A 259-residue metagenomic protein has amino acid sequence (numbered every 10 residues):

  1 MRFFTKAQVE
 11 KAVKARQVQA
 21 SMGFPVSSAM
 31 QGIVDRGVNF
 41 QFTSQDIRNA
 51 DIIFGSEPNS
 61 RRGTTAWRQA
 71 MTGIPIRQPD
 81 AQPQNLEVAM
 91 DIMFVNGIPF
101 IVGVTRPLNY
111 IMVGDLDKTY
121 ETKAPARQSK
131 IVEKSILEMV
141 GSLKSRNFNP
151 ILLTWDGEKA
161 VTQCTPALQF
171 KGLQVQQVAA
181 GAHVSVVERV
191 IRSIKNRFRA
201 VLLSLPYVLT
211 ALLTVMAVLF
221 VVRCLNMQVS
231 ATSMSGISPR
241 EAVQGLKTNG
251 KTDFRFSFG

Functional and structural regions predicted by a protein language model:
M1-D51: Residue-level marker of conserved, structurally anchoring positions within well-ordered domains
F3-A7, Q19-G23, Q176-A179, H183 (+2 more regions): Generic alpha-helical structural element
Q8-V9, V38-N196, A231-G259: Retroviral integrase
V18, D91, L225: Terminal peptide-recognition signature
F24, S28, R36, S145 (+4 more regions): Short amphipathic alpha-helical interaction elements and helix-loop-helix interfaces that mediate dimerization
A180, V187-S233: Surface-exposed, charged/polar loop-rich segments that form substrate/cofactor-binding or regulatory interfaces
